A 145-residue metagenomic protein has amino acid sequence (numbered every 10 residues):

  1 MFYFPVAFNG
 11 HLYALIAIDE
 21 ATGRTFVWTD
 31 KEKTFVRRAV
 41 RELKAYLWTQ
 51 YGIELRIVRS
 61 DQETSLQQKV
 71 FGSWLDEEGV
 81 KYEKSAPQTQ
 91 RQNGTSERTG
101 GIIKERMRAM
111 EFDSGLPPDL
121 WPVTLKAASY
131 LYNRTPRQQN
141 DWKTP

Functional and structural regions predicted by a protein language model:
M1-P145: Anionic group-binding determinants
